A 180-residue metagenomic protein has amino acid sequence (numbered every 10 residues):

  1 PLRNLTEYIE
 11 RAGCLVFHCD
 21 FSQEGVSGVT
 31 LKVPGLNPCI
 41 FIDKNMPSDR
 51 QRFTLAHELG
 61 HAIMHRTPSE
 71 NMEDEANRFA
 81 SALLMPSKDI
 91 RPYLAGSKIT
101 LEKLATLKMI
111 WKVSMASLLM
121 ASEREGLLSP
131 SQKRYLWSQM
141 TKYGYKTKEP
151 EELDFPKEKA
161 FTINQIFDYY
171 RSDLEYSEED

Functional and structural regions predicted by a protein language model:
P1-D180: Active-site hotspot residues in diverse enzymes, especially metal/ion-binding acidic/histidine motifs
